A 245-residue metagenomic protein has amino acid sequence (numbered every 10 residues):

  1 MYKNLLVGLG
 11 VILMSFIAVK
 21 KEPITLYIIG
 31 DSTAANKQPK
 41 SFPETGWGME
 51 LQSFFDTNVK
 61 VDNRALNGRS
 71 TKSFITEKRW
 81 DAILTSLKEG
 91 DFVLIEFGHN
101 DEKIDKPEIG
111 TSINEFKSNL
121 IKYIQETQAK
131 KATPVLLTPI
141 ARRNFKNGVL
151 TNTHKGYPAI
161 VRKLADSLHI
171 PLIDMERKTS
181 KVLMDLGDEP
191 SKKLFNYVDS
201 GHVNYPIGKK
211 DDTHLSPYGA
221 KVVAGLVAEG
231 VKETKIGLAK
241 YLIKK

Functional and structural regions predicted by a protein language model:
M1-E22: Bacterial Sec-dependent N-terminal signal peptides
G8, N36, N58, T71-S73 (+4 more regions): A broad, structure-centric signal for solvent-exposed, well-ordered loop/edge residues that line or flank functional
A18-L66, D81-E89: Serine-esterase "nucleophile elbow" of acetyl-processing enzymes
K21, K78-P217, K221, G225-K244: Alpha-helical cap/lid subdomain in secreted, periplasmic, or secretory-pathway luminal O-acyl-processing enzymes
G30, A65-G68, G98, G219: Glycine-centered flexibility sites
A35-E44, A65-F74, K103-T111: Acidic/histidine-rich helix-loop elements that form or flank divalent-metal/phosphate-binding sites at the catalytic
T45, M49, K72, R177 (+1 more regions): Flexible, active-site-adjacent loop/turn segments at secondary-structure boundaries
V61-N63, L242-K245: Short, conserved aromatic-histidine micro-motifs
